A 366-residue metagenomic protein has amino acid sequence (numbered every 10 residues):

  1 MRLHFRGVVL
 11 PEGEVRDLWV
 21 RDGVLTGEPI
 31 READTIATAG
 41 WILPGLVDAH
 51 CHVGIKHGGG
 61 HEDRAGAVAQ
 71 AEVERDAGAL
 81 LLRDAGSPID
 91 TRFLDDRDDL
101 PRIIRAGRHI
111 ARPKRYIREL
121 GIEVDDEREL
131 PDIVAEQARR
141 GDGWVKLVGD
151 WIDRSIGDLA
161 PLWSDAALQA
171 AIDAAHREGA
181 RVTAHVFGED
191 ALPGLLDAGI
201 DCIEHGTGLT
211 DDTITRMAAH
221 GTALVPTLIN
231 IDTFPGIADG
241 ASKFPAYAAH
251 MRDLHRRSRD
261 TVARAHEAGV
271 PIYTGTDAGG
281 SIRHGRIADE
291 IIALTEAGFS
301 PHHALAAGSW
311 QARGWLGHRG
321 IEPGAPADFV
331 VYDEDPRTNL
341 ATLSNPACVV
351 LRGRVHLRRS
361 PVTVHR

Functional and structural regions predicted by a protein language model:
M1-R31, A37, W41-L43, E334-L340 (+1 more regions): N-terminal metal-binding scaffold of metallo-dependent hydrolase/deaminase domains
W41-D98, K114-G121, A198: Metal-associated gating/positioning segment near the N- to mid-region
G45-C51, L82-D84, I103-G107, V145-L147 (+4 more regions): Hydrophobic faces of well-ordered beta-strands that scaffold small-molecule active sites in alpha/beta enzyme cores
V53-R64, P113-V124, R154-P161, G236 (+1 more regions): Acidic/histidine-rich helix-loop elements that form or flank divalent-metal/phosphate-binding sites at the catalytic
G86-G194, A198, C202, L209: Histidine/acidic-residue-rich, glycine-tolerant segments that coordinate divalent metal ions
S155-D260, E267-A268, Y273, A278-S281 (+1 more regions): Active-site core of metal-dependent hydrolases
R177, H255-D335: His/Asp/Glu-enriched, well-ordered alpha-helical/loop segment that forms or immediately abuts the divalent-metal
G308-Q311, P323-R366: C-terminal cap of metal-dependent C-N hydrolases
